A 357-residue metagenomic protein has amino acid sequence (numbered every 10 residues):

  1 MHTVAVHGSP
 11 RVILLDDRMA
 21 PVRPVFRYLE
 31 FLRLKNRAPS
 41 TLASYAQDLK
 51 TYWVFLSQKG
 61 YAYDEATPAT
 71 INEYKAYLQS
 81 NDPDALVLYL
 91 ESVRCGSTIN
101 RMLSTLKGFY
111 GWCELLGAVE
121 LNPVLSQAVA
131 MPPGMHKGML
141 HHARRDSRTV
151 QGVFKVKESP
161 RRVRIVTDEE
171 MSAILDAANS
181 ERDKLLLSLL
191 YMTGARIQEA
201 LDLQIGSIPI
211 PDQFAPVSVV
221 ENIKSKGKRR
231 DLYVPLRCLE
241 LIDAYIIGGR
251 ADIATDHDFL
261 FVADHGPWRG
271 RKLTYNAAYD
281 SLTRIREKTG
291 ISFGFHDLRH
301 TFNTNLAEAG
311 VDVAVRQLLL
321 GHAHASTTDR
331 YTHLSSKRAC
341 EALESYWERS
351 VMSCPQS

Functional and structural regions predicted by a protein language model:
V25-S40, L49-G138, A173, K228: N-terminal core-binding DNA-recognition domain of tyrosine recombinases/integrases
L115-E120, L190-Q213, A314: Short, charged phosphate-coordinating catalytic segments
E158-I197: Basic, Lys/Arg- and aromatic-enriched nucleic-acid-binding interface segment
Q198, D202-E240: Conserved tyrosine-mediated DNA breakage-rejoining catalytic core shared by Y-recombinases
K224, L320-S345: Catalytic-site neighborhood detector that most strongly recognizes the C-terminal catalytic loop/helix of tyrosine
P235-I291: Active-site/catalytic core of tyrosine-dependent DNA strand-transfer enzymes
Y279-L318: Short, basic (Lys/Arg/His-rich) helix/loop patches that form interaction surfaces in the mid-to-C-terminal regions
W347-S357: C-terminal secondary-structure termini that scaffold catalytic or DNA-interacting sites
